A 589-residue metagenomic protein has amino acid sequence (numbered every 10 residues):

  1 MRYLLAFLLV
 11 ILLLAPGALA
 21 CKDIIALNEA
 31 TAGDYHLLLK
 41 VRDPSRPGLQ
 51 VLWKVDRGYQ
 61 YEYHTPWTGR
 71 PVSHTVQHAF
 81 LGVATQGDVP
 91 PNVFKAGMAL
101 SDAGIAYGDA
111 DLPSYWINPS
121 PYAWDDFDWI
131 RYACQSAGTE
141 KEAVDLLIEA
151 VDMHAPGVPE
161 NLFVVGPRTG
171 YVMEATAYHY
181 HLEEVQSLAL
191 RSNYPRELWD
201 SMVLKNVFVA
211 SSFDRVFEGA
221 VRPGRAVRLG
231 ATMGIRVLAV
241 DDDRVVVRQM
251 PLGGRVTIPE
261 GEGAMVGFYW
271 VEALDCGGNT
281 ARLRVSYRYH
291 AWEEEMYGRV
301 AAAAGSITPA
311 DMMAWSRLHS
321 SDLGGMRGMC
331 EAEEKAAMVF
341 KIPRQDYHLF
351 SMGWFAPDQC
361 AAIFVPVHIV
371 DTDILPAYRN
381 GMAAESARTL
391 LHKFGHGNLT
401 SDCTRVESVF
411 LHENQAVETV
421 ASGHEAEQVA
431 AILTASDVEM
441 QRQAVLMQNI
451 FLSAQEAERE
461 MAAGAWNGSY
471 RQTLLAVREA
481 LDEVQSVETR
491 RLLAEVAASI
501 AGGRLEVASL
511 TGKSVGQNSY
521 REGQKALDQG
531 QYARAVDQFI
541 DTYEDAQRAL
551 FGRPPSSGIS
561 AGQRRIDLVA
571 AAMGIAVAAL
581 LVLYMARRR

Functional and structural regions predicted by a protein language model:
A20-D126, L146-N161, V165-F213, P309: A contiguous strand-loop segment
Y107-D111, S120-H154, R288-L323, E418 (+1 more regions): Alpha/propeptide regions of enzymes that mature by internal proteolysis
G166, G170, L474-L492, A533-S557: Short, charge-rich amphipathic alpha-helical segments embedded in non-transmembrane helical bundles/solenoids
D214-Y287: Surface-exposed, beta-sheet-biased, low-hydrophobicity segments with strongly acidic/polar composition
L318-M440, V445, L452: Substrate-recognition/cap regions that form aromatic- and gly/pro-loop-enriched pockets for small-molecule ligands
A457-A526: Amphipathic, heptad-repeat alpha-helical segments
P555-M573: Juxtamembrane/start-of-transmembrane alpha-helix segments at the extracytoplasmic/lumenal side of membrane anchors
V577-R589: C-terminal membrane-anchoring or membrane-association module
